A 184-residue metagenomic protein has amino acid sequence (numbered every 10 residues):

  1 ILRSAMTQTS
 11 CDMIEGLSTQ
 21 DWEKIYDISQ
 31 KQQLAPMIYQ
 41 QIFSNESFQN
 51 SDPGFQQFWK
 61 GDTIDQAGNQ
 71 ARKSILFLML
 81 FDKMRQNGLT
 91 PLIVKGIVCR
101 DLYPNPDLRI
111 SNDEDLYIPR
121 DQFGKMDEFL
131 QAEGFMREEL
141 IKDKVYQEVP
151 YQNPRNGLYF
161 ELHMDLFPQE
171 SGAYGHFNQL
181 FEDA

Functional and structural regions predicted by a protein language model:
I1-N112, I118-A184: Conserved NTP-donor binding/palm subdomain of two-metal-ion nucleotidyltransferases/polymerases, i.e., the charged
